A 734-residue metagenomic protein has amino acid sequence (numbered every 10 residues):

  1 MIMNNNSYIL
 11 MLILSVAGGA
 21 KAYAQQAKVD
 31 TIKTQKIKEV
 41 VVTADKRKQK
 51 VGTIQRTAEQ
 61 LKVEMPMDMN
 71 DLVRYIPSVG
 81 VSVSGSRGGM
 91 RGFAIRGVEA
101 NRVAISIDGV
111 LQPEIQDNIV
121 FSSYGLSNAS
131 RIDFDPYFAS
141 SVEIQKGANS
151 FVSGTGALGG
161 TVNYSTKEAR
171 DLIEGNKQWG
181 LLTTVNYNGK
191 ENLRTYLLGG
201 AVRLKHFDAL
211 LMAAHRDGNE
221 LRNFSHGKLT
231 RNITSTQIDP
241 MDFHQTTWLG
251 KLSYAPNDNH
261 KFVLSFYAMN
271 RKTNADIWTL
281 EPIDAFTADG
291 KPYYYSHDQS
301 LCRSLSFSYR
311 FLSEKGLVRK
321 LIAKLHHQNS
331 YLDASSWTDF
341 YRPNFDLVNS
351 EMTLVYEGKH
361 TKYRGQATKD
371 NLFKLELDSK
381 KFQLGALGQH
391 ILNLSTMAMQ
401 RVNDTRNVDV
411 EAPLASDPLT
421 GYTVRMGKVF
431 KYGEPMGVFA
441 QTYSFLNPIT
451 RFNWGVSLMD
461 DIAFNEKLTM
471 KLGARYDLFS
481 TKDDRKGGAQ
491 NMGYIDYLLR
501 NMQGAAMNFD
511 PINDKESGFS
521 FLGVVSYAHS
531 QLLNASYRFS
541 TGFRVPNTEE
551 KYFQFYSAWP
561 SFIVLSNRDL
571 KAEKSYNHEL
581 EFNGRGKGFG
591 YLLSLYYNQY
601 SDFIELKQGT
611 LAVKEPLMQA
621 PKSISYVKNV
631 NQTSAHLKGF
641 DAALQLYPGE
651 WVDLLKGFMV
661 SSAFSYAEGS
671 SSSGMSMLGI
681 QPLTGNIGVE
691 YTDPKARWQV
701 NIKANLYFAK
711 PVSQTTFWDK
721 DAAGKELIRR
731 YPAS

Functional and structural regions predicted by a protein language model:
K33-L172: Acidic, small-polar-rich N-terminal luminal/periplasmic segments of exported/outer-membrane proteins
Q116, N270-N274, W278-A285, Y331 (+6 more regions): Surface-exposed extracellular loop regions of Gram-negative outer-membrane beta-barrel proteins, predominantly
S153-G154, A169-W179, H206, N259 (+7 more regions): Short loop/turn motifs that connect adjacent beta-strands in outer-membrane beta-barrel proteins
T166, V185-E191, L204-H206, H215-N219 (+13 more regions): Transmembrane beta-strands of outer-membrane beta-barrel pores
Q178-L181, K190-E191, T195, G199-Y294 (+1 more regions): Periplasmic-side early beta-strands and strand-to-turn transitions of outer-membrane beta-barrels
A255-M269, S300-I495, S526-S530, L592-L595 (+1 more regions): Face-selective signature of the C-terminal outer-membrane beta-barrel domain
T287-E314, F445-R451, M507-S520, A528 (+5 more regions): Outer-membrane beta-barrel signature, preferentially recognizing the C-terminal barrel domain of Gram-negative
N465-M470, Y596-Y600, I604, G609-V613 (+1 more regions): Gram-negative outer-membrane beta-barrel transporters
